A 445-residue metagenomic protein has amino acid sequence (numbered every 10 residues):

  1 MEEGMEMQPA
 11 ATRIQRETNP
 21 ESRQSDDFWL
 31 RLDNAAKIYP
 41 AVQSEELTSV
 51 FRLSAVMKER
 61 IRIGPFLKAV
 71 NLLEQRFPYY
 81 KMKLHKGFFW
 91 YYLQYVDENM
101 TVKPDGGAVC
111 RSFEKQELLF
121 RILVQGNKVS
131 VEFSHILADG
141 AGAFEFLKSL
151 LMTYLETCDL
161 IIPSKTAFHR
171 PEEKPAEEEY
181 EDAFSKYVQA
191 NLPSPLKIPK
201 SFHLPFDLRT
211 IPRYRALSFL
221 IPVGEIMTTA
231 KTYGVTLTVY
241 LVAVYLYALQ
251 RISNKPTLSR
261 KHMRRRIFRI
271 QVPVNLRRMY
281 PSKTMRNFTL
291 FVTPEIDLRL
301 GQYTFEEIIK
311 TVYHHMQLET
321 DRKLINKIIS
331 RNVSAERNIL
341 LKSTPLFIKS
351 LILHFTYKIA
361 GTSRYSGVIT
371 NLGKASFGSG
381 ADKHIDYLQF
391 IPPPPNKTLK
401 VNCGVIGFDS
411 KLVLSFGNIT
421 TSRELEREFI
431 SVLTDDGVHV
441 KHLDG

Functional and structural regions predicted by a protein language model:
E2-E179, M227-K231, T238-L258, S363 (+1 more regions): Non-catalytic N-terminal regions of enzymes
E45-M57, G87-P104, Q116-L118, D207-S218 (+3 more regions): Acyl/amide activation-and-transfer machinery of modular secondary-metabolite enzymes
E181-V235: Flexible, P/S/T/G-rich "lid" or insertion loops adjacent to the active sites of thioester-utilizing
L196-F202, K323-I329, G445: Short coil/turn segments at secondary-structure boundaries
Y214-A216, N287-A375, G380: Helical lid/core segments from catalytic subdomains that handle acyl or acyl-like groups
K255-Q271: Short, positively charged interaction helices/loops
